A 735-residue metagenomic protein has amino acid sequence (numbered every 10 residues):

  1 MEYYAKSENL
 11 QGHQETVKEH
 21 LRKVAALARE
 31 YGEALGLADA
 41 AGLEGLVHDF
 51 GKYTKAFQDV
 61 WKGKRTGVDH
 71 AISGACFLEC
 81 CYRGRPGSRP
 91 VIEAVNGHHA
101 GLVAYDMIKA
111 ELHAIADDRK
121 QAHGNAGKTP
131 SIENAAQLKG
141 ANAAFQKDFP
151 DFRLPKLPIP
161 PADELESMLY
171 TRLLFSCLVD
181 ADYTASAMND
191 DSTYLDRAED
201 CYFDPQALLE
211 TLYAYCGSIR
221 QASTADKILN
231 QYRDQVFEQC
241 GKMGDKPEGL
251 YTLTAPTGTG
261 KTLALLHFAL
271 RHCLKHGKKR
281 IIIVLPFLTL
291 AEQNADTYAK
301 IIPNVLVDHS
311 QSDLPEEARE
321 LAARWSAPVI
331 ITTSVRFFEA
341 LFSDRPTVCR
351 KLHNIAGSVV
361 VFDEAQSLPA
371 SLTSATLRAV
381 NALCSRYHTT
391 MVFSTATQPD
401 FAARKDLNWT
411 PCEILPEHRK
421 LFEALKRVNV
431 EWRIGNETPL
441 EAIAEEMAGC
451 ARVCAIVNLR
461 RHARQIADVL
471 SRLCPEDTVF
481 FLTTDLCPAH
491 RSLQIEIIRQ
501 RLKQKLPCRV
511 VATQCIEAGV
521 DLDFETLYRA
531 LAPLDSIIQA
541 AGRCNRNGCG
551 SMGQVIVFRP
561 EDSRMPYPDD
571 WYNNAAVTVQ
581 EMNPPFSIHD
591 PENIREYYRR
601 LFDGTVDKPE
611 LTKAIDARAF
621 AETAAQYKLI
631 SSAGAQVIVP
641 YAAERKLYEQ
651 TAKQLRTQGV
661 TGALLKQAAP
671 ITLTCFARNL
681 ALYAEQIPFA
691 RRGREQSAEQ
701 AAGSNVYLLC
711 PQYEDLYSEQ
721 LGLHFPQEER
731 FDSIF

Functional and structural regions predicted by a protein language model:
E2-Q11, T16-A214: Accessory nucleic-acid engagement/destabilization modules that flank
K6-E8, L288, V307-A318, N458-R461 (+2 more regions): Conserved helicase motor
P247-A269: Walker A/P-loop
A264, A269-L270, K278-I301: Conserved Walker A/P-loop ATP-binding site and its immediately adjacent core in helicase/helicase-like ATPase domains
P303-F342: Inter-Walker segment of RecA-like/P-loop motor cores
V335-F338, V348-L383: SF2 helicase catalytic motif II
C384, E441-C450, I456, R461 (+7 more regions): C-terminal helicase lobe and adjacent C-terminal extensions/tails of nucleic-acid helicase motors
A396-A448: Interdomain hinge/linker at the junction between the two RecA-like core domains of SF2 helicases
